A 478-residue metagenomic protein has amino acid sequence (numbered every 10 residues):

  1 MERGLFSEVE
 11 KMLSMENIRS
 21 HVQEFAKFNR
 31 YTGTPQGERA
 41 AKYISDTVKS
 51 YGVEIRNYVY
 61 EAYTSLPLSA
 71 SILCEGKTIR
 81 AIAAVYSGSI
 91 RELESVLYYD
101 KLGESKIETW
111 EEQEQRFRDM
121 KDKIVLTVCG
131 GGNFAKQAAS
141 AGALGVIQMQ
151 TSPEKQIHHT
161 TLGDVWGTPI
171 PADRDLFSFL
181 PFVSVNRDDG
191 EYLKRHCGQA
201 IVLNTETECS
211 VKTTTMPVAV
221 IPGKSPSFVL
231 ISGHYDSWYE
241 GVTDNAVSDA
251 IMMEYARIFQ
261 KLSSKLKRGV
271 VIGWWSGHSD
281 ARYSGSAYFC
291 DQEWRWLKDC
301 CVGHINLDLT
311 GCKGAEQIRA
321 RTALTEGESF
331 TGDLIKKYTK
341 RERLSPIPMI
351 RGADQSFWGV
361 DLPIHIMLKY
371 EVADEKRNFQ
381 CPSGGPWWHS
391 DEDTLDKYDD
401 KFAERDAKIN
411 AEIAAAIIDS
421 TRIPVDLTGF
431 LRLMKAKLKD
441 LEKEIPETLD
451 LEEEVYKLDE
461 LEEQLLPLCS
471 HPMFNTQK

Functional and structural regions predicted by a protein language model:
E2, E8-M15, S20-I124: Noncatalytic luminal/extracellular "stalk/propeptide" segments of secretory-pathway proteins
G4-M12, A26-P35, Y86, I124-C129 (+8 more regions): Second-shell loop/turn segments in exported
T78, A84, G88-E111, G167-T243 (+2 more regions): Soluble metallo-hydrolase cores and metallopeptidase-like ectodomains found primarily in the secretory/periplasmic
I82-D175, F179, E342-R343: Extracellular/luminal Protease-associated
G131, S152-P153, T207-C209, Y235-W238 (+4 more regions): Acidic, glycine-rich active-site loops and adjacent beta-strand->loop/helix elements that engage anionic groups
S237-E326: Acidic/histidine-rich catalytic neighborhood of metal-dependent amide-processing enzymes
K313-L433: Active-site-adjacent substrate-binding region of metalloamidase/peptidase-like peptide-processing proteins
K408, E412, I417-K478: C-terminal non-catalytic alpha-helical accessory regions
